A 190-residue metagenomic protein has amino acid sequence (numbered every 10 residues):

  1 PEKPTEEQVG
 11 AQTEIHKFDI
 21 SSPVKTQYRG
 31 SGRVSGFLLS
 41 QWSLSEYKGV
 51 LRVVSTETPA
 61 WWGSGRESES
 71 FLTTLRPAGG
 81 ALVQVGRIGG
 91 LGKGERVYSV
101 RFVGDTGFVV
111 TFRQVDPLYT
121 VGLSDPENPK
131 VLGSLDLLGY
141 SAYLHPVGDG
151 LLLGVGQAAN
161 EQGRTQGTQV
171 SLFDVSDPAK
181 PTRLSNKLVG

Functional and structural regions predicted by a protein language model:
P1-G190: Feature marking well-ordered beta-strand scaffolds used for ligand recognition
